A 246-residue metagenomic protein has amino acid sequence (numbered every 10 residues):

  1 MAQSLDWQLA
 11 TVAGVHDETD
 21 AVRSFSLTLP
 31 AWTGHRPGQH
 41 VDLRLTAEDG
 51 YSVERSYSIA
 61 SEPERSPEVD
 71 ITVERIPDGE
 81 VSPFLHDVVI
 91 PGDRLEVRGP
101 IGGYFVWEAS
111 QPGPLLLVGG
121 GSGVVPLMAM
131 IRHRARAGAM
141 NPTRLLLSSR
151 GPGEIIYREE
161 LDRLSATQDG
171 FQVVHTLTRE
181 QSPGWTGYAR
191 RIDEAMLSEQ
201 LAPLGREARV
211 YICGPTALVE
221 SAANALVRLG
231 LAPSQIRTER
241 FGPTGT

Functional and structural regions predicted by a protein language model:
A2-D6, P142-T246: Reductase modules of NAD(P)H-dependent flavoproteins
A2-D93, S149-G151, T176-E180: Ferredoxin-reductase
G38, G123, P215: Short, conserved phosphate/pyrophosphate- and ester-handling motifs at nucleotide-, phospho-/glycolipid
G99-Q111: A short, basic/flexible loop-to-alpha-helix module at the beginning of a structural domain
E108-P114, L204-R206: Short helix-loop-beta connector
S122-L127, L218: Hydrophobic/small residue at the entry helix of a nucleotide-binding pocket
P126-R136: Histidine-anchored nucleotide/phosphate-binding helix
